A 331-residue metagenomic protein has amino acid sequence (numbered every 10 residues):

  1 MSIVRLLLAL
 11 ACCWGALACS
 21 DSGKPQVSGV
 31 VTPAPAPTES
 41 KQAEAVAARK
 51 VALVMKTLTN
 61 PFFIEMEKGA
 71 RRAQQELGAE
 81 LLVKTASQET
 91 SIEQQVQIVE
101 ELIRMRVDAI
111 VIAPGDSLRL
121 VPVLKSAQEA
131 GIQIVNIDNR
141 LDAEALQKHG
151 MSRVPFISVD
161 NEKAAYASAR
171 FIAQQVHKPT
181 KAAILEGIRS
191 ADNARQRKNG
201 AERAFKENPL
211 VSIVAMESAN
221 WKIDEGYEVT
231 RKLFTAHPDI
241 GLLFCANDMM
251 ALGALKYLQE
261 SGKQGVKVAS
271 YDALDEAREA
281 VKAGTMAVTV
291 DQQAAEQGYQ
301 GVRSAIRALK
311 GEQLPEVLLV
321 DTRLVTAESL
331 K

Functional and structural regions predicted by a protein language model:
M1-L7: Bacterial N-terminal signal peptides that target proteins for export
L7-A16: Bacterial N-terminal signal peptides
C19-K331: A residue-level marker of the well-folded mature domains of exported/periplasmic proteins
